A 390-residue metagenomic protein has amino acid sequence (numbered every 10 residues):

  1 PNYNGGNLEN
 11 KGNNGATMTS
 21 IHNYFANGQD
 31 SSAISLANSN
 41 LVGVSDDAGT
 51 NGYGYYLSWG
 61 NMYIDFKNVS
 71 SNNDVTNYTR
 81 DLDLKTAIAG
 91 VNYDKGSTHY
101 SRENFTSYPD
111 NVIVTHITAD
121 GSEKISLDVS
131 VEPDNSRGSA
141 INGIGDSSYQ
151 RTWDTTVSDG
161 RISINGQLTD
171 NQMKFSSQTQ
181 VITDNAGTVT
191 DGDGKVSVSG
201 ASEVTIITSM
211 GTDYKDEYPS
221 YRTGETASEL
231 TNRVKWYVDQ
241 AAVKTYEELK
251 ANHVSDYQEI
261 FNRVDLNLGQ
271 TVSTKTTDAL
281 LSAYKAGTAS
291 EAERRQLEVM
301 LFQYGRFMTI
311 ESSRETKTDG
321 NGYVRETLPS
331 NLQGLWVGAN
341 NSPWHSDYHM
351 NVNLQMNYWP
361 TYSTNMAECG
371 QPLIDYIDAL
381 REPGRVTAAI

Functional and structural regions predicted by a protein language model:
P1-I390: Aromatic-residue-lined binding/catalytic grooves and analogous aromatic/hydrophobic interfacial grooves in multimeric
